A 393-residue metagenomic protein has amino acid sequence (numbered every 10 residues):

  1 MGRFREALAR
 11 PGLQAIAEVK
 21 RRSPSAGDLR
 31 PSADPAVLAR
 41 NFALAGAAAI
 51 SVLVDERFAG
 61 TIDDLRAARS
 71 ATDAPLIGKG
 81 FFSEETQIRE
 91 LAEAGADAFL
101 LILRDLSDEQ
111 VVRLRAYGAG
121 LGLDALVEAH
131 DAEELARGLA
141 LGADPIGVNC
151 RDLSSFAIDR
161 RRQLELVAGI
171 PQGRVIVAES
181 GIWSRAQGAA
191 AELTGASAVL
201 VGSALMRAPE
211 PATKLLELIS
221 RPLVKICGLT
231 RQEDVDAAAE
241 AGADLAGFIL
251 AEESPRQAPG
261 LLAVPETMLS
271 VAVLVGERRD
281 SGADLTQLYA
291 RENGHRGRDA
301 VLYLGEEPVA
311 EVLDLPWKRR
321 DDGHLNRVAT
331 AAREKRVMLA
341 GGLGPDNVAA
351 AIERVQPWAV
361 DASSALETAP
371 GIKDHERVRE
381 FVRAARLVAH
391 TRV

Functional and structural regions predicted by a protein language model:
M1-L76, F82-T86, Y117-P145, L153-L164 (+3 more regions): Conserved N-terminal beta1-alpha1 strand-loop-helix module at the mouth
Q87-D105, V111, Y117: A short alpha/beta connector and helix-capping loop motif
L101-S107, G247, E252: Gly/Pro- and small hydrophobic-enriched strand-loop and loop-to-helix capping segments that sit at the rims
C150: Basic, amphipathic alpha-helix used for nucleic-acid engagement in HTH/winged-helix/SANT-Myb modules and analogous
